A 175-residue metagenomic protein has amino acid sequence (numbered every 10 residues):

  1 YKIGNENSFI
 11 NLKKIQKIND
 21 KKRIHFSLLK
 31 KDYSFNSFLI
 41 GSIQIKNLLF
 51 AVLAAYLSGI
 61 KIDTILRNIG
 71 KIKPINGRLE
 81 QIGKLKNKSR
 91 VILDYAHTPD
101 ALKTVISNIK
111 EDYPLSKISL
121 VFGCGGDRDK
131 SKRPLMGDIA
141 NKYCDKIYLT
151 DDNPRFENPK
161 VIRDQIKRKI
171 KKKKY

Functional and structural regions predicted by a protein language model:
Y1-E6, I15, I82, T150: Conserved beta-strand termini and adjacent loop/short-helix elements that scaffold enzyme active sites in alpha/beta
N5, G125, D152-P154: Short, ordered loop/turn segments at secondary-structure junctions
N7, N19, K86, P154: Residue-level detector of flexible, active-site-proximal loop/helix-junction positions within diverse enzyme catalytic
Q16-R23: A short, compositionally biased
I18, L28-K146, R168: Nucleotide phosphate-binding/pyrophosphate-handling subdomain across enzymes that bind or process nucleotide phosphates
L149-D164: Redox- and metal-dependent alpha/beta enzyme cores, enriched for Fe-S-associated oxidoreductases and cofactor-handling
K171-Y175: Short, intrinsically disordered, charge-balanced linker/junction segments flanking boundaries in proteins
